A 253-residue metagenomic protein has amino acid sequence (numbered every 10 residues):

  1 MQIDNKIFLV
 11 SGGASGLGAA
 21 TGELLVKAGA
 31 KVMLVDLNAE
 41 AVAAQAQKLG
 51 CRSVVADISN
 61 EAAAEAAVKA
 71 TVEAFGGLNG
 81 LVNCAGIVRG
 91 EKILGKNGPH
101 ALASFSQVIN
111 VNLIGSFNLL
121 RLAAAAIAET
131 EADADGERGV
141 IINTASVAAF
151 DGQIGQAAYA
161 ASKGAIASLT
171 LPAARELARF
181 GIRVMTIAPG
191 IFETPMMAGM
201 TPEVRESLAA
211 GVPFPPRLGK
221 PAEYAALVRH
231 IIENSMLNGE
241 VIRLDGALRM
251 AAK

Functional and structural regions predicted by a protein language model:
Q2-V32: Canonical Rossmann dinucleotide-binding motif of NAD(H)/NADP(H)-dependent dehydrogenases/reductases, specifically
A39-E40, A56-A67, L102: The beta1-alpha1 cofactor-binding region of Rossmann-like NAD(H)/NADP(H)-dependent oxidoreductases
I87, G98-N118, I142, Y159 (+1 more regions): Catalytic Tyr-X3-Lys loop
I87-S106, A125, E129-D135, G155-A158 (+1 more regions): Conserved mid-core segment of classical short-chain dehydrogenase/reductases
A125, A174-E176: Alpha-helical segment proximal to the catalytic Tyr-Lys
S146: Residue(s) in the substrate-gating loop at a strand-loop-helix junction that position the organic substrate next
A178-R183, L237-E240: Short, small/polar-rich loop/turn modules that mediate ligand/substrate recognition or access, typified
K220-L244, R249: C-terminal substrate-recognition "lid" of short-chain dehydrogenase/reductases
